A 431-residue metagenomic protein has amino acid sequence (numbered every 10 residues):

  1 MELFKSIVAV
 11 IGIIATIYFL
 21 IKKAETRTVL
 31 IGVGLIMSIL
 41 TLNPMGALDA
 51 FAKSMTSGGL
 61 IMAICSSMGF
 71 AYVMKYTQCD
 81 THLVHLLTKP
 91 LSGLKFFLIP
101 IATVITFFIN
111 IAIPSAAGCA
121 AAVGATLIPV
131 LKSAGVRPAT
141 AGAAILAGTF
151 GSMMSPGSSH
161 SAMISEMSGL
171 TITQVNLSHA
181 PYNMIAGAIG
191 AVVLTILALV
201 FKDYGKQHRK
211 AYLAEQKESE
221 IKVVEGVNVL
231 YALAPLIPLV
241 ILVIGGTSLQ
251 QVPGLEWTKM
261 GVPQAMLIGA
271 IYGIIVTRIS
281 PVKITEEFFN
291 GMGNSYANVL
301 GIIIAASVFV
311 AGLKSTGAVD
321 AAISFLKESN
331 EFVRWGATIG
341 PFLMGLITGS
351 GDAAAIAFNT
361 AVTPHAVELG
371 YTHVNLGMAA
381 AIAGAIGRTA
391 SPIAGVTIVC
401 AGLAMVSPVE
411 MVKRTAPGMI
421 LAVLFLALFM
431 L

Functional and structural regions predicted by a protein language model:
M1-S67, V73-P90, L94-K95, F108 (+2 more regions): N-terminal alpha-helical transmembrane segments of multi-pass membrane transport and channel/translocase proteins
E2-S6, I13, L30, I36-T41 (+3 more regions): Long, contiguous bundles of hydrophobic transmembrane helices that form the permeation core of multi-pass
L3-I7, T56-I61, L87-T103, S133-A141 (+3 more regions): Membrane-interfacial loop-to-helix junctions in multi-pass transporters
T28, A47-T81, K259-A318: Core transmembrane alpha-helical segments of multi-pass membrane transporters/permeases
P44, Y76-C79, K89-G93, K132-A139 (+4 more regions): Juxtamembrane helix-boundary/capping and inter-helix hinge elements in multi-pass membrane proteins
M45-S54, L83, S165-V175, T247-W257 (+2 more regions): Membrane-interface helix termini and inter-helical loops of multi-pass transporters
A63-S66, G93-I128, I302-V308, L313 (+4 more regions): Hydrophobic alpha-helical transmembrane segments of multi-pass integral membrane proteins, predominantly secondary
T106-A122, V136-S178, Y182-L197, M344-A357 (+2 more regions): Alpha-helical transmembrane segments and, especially, the helix-loop junctions at the ends of these helices
